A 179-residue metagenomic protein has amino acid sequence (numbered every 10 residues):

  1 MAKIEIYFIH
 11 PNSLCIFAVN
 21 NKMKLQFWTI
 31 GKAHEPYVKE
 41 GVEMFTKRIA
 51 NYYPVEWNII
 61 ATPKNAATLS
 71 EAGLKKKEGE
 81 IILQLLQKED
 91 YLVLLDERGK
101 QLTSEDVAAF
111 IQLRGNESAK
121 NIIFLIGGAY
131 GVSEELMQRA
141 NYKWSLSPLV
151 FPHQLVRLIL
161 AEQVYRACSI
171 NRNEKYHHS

Functional and structural regions predicted by a protein language model:
K3, Y7, S13-V19: Short, positively charged and aromatic/hydrophobic N-terminal segments
I16-L92: RNA substrate-binding interface of SAM-dependent RNA methyltransferases
G31-P36, R98-G99, V150: Short histidine/acidic/glycine/proline-rich micro-motifs that form metal- and phosphate-coordinating active-site loops
Y37-G41, E105-D106, E135-Q138, L155: Generic recognition of short, well-ordered alpha-helical segments
K47-P54, R114-A119, S169: Arginine/glycine-rich "motif VI" loop of SF2 helicases in the C-terminal RecA-like domain
N65-K120, S133, M137: Portal/gating segments that form or line small-molecule/metal binding sites
G127: Rossmann-fold NAD(P)-binding glycine/threonine-rich loop
E134-H178: Structured adenosyl-cofactor binding patch, chiefly the S-adenosyl-L-methionine
